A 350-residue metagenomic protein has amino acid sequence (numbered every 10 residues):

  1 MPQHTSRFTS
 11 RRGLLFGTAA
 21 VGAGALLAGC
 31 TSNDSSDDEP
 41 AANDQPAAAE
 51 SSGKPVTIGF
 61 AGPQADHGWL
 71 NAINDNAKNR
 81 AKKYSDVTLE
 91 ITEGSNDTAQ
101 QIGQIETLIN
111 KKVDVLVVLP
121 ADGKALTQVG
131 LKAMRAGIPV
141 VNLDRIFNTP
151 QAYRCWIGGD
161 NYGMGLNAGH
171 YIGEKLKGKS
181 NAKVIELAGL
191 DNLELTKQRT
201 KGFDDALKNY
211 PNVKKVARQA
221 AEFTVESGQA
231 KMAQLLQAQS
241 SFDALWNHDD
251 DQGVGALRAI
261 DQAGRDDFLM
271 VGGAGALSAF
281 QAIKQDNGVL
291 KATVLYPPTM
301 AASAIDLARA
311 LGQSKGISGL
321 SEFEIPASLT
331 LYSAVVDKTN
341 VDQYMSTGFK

Functional and structural regions predicted by a protein language model:
M1-T9, G17-A28: N-terminal secretory signal peptides
C30-A41: Bacterial lipoprotein signal-peptidase II cleavage site
D44-V56, L187, D191, L195 (+3 more regions): Hinge/cleft segment of the Venus flytrap/periplasmic-binding protein
E50-R80, Y84, L89-G103, V113 (+4 more regions): Extracytoplasmic "Venus flytrap"
F60-A61, V113-P120, V141-L143, E186 (+3 more regions): Periplasmic-binding protein-like
Q101, I157-A182, S227-Q229, G275-F280 (+1 more regions): Hydrophobic alpha-helical segments within soluble ligand-binding/sensing domains
V118-R135, F203, A221-Q281: Hydrophobic alpha-helical
K124-G163, K183, L277-V289: Flexible loop/hinge segments that line or gate small-molecule binding clefts
